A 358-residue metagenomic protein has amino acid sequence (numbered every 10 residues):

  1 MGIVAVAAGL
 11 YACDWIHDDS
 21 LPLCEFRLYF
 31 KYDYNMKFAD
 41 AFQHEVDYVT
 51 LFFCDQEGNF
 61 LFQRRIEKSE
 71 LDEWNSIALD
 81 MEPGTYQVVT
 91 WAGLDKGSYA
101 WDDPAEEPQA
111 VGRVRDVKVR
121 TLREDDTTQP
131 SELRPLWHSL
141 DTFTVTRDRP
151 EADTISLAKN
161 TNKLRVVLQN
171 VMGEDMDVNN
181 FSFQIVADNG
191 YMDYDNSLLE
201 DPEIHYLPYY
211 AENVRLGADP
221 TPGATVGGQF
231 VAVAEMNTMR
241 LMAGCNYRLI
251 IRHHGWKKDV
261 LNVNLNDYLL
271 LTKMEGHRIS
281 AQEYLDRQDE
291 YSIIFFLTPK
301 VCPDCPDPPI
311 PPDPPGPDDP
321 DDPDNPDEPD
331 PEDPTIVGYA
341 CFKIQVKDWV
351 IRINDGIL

Functional and structural regions predicted by a protein language model:
M1-V6: Sec-dependent N-terminal signal peptides
A7-D33, R352: Bacterial Sec-dependent N-terminal signal peptides
S20-C24, Q43, D80-G84, R147-R149 (+3 more regions): Solvent-exposed loop and beta-edge segments used for protein-protein assembly and interaction
K31-H44, V167-M176: Structural motif
T50-D103, D177-H277, L358: Tryptophan-paired
F62-K159: Short, low-hydrophobicity acidic/polar segments
A152-V186: Loop-centered beta-sheet repeat module
M242-L358: Hydrophilic extracytoplasmic domains
